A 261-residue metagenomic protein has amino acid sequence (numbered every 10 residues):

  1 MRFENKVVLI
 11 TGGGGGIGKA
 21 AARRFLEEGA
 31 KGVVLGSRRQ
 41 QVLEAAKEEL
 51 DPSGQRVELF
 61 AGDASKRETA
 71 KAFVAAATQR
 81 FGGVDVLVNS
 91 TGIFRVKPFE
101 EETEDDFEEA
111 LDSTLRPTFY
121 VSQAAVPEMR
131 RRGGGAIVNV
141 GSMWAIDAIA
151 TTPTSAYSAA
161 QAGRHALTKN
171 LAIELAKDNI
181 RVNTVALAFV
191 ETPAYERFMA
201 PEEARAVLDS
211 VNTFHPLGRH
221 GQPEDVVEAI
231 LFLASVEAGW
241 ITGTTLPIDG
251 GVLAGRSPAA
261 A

Functional and structural regions predicted by a protein language model:
G14-G15: Conserved glycine-rich cofactor-binding loop
A30-A45: Conserved glycine-rich Rossmann-like NAD(P)H-binding loop of the short-chain dehydrogenase/reductase
P98-F99, D106-L111, V207, V211: Substrate-binding pocket helix/loop in short-chain dehydrogenase/reductase
S122, A160, T168: Active-site helix of classical SDR
P127, I173-K177, G239: Alpha-helical segment proximal to the catalytic Tyr-Lys
S142: Residue(s) in the substrate-gating loop at a strand-loop-helix junction that position the organic substrate next
L231, T242-A261: Short C-terminal tail/terminal secondary-structure segment of NAD(P)H-dependent dehydrogenase/reductase domains
